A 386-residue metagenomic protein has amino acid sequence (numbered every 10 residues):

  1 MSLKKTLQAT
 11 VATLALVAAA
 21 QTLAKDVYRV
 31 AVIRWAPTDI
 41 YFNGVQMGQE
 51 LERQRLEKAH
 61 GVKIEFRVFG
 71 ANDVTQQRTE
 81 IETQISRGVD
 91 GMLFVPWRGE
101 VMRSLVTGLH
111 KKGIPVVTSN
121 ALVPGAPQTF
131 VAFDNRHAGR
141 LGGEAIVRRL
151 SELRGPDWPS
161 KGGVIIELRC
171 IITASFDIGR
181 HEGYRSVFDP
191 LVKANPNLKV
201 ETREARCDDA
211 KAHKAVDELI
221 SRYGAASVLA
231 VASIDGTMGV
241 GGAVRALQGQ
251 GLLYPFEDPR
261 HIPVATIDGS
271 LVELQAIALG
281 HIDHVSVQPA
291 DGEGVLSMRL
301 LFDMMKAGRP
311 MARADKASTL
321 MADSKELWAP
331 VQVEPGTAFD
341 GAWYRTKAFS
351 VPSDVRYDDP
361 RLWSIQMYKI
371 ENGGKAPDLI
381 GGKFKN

Functional and structural regions predicted by a protein language model:
A19-A20: N-terminal signal peptide c-region/cleavage motif recognized by signal peptidases
D26, L168-I172, F176, L296-N386: Hinge/cleft segment of the Venus flytrap/periplasmic-binding protein
Y28-L56, E65-R78, P96-G99, R169-G179 (+1 more regions): Extracytoplasmic "Venus flytrap"
Y41-E57, A138-G142, S175-N195, K211-A215 (+1 more regions): Short, solvent-exposed amphipathic alpha-helices that sit in or adjacent to ligand/effector-binding or catalytic
F69-G70, V123-R148, E167-I171, L279-D291: Short beta-strand elements at the ligand-binding edges of bilobed clamshell
Q77, V131-K161, G179, A212-V216 (+2 more regions): Hydrophobic alpha-helical segments within soluble ligand-binding/sensing domains
E82, D90-K111, Y184, E201-A276 (+1 more regions): Hydrophobic alpha-helical
S104-H137, L153-V164, L168, E273-L274: Flexible loop/hinge segments that line or gate small-molecule binding clefts
